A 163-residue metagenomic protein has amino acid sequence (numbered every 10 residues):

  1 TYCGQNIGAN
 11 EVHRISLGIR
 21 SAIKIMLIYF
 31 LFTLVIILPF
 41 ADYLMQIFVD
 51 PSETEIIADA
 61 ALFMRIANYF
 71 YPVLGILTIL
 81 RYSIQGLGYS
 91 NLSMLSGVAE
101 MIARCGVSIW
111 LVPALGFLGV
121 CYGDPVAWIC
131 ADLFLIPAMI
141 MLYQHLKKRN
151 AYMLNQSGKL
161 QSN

Functional and structural regions predicted by a protein language model:
T1-A41, L74-S96: Small-residue-rich hydrophobic transmembrane alpha-helices
N6, N10, D42-S52, S83-N91 (+2 more regions): Membrane-interface elements of multi-pass transporters and channels
H13, T54-A61, Y89, G119-Y122: Interfacial/gating helices of multi-pass transporter permease domains
M26, M64-A67, Y71, G97 (+1 more regions): Residue-level recognition of transmembrane alpha-helices in multi-pass small-molecule transporters/permeases
F40-A67: Interfacial segments at transmembrane-helix termini and the short loops linking adjacent helices
Y43, M101-L133, P137, Y143-H145 (+1 more regions): Membrane-interface helix-loop junctions in multi-pass transport and translocation proteins
I66-L80, A131-L142: Hydrophobic alpha-helical segments of multi-pass membrane transport proteins
H145-N163: Intrinsic disorder in cytosolic terminal tails and internal cytosolic loops of multi-pass membrane transporters
